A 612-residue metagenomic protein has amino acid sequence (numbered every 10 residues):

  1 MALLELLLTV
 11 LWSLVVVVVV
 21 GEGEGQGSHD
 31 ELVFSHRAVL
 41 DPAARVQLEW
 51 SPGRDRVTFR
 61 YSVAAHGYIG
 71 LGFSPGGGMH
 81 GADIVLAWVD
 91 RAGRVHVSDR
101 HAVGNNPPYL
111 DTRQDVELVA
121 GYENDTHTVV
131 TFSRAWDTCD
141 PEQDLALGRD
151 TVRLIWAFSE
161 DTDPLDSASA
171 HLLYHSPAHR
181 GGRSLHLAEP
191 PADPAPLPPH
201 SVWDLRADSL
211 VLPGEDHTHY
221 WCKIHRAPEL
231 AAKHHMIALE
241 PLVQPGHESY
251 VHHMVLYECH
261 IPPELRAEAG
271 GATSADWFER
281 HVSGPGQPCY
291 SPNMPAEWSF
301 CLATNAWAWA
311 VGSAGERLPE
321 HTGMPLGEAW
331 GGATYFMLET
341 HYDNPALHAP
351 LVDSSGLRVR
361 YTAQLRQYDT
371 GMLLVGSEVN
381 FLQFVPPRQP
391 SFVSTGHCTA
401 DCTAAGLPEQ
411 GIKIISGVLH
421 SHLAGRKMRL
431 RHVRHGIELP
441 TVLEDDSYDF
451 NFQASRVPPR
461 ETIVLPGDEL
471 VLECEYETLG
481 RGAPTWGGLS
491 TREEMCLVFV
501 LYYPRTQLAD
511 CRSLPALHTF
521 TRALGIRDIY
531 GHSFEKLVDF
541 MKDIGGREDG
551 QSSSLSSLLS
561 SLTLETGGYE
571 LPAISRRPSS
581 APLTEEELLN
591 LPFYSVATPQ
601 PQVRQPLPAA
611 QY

Functional and structural regions predicted by a protein language model:
M1-L14: Classical eukaryotic N-terminal signal peptides for Sec-dependent ER targeting/secretion, especially the positively
W12, V19-P199, A275-G312, S554-E570 (+1 more regions): Extracellular-facing/secreted segment signature in eukaryotic proteins
A38-L40, A188-M254, P345-A424, P484-G550 (+4 more regions): Solvent-exposed, flexible loop/coil segments flanking beta-strands in beta-rich domains
D55-F59, A65-G70, G76-H80, D137-C139 (+3 more regions): Primarily extracytoplasmic ectodomains and periplasmic/lumenal surface modules that are beta-strand-rich
L118-D125, Q143-L147, T304-A333, H348 (+2 more regions): Exposed beta-sheet edge/beta-hairpin loop segments within beta-rich domains
V129, M236-I237, M324-D343, T462-E477: Noncatalytic modules at the cell exterior or secretory-pathway interfaces, chiefly beta-strand-rich lectin/adhesion
T138-D140, T162-D163, D343-L347, E475-P484: Short acidic/polar inter-strand loop motif in beta-rich domains
H253-I261, R426-P440: Short, surface-exposed beta-strand/strand-loop-strand elements in extracellular ectodomains
